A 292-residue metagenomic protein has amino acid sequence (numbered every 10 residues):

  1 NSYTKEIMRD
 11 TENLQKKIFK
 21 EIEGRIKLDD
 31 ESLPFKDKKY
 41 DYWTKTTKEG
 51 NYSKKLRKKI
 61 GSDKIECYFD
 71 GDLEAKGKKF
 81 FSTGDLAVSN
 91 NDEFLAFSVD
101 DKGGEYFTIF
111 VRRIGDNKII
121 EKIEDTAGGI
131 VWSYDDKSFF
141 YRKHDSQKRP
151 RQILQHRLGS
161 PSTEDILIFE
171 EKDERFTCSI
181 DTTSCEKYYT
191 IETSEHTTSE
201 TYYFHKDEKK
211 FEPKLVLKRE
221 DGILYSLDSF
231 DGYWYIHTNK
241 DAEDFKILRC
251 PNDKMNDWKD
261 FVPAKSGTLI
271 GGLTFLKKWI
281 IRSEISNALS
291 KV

Functional and structural regions predicted by a protein language model:
N1-V292: Beta-propeller folds
